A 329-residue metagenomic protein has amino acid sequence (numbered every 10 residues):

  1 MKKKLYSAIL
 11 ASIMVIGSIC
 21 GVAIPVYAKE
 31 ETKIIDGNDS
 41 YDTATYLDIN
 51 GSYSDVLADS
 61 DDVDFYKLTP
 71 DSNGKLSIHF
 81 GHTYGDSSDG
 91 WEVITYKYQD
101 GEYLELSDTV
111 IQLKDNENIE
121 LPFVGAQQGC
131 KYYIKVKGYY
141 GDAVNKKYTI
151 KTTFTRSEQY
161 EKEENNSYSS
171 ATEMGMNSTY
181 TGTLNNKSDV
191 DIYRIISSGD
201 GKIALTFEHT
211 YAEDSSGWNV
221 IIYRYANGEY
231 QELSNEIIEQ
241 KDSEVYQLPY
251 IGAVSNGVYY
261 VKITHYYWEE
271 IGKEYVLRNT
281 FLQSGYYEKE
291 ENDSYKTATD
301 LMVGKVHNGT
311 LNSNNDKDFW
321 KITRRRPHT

Functional and structural regions predicted by a protein language model:
M1-L5: Positively charged n-region of N-terminal signal peptides that target proteins for export
L10, M14-S18: Hydrophobic core
S18-K33: Sec-dependent signal peptide cleavage junction
K29-L47, Y66, G85, V93-Y103 (+5 more regions): C-terminal edge strands of extracellular/lumenal beta-sandwich accessory domains
Y46, D62, N73, D100-E105 (+11 more regions): Asp/Glu-rich intrinsically disordered low-complexity tracts
G51-K75, E117-L121, Y133, S178-K202 (+4 more regions): Non-catalytic, beta-strand-enriched accessory regions in extracellular/secretory proteins and membrane protein
D55-V56, T83-E117, Y139, T152 (+5 more regions): Surface-exposed beta-strand/loop patches in noncatalytic accessory domains and peripheral targeting/linker segments
K75-Y84, K202-Y211, T329: A short beta-strand element within beta-rich, extracytoplasmic domains of secreted/secretory-pathway proteins
